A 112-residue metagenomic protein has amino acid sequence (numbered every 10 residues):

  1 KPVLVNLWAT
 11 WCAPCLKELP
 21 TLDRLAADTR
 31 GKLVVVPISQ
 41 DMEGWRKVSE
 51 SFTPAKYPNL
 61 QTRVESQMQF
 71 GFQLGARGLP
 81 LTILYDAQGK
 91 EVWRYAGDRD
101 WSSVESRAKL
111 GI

Functional and structural regions predicted by a protein language model:
K1-L16: Short active-site neighborhood of thiol/selenol oxidoreductases, capturing the structured segment around
K1-V3, D23, A108-I112: Proteins that catalyze or organize thiol-disulfide redox chemistry and the adjacent proteostasis machinery handling
P2, K32-V34, Q61: Proline-centered loop/turn at the N-terminus of a beta-strand
L4-V5, V35, T82: Hydrophobic beta-strand anchors of alpha/beta hydrolase catalytic cores
N6, P37-S39, R94-A96: Soluble periplasmic/extracytoplasmic beta-strand elements of cell-envelope proteins
L16-K56, S66-F72: Structural microenvironment flanking redox-active thiols in thiol-disulfide oxidoreductases
E50-N59, E65-G111: Thiol/disulfide oxidoreductase modules built on the thioredoxin-like
